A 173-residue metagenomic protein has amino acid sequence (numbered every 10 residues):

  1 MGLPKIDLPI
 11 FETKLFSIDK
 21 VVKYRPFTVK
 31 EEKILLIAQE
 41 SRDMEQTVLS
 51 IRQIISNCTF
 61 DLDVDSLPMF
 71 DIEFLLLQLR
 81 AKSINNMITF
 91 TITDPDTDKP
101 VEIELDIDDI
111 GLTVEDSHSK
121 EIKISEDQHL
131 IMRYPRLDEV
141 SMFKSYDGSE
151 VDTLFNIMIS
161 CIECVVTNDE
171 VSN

Functional and structural regions predicted by a protein language model:
M1-N173: Long C-terminal interaction/binding lobes of large macromolecular proteins
